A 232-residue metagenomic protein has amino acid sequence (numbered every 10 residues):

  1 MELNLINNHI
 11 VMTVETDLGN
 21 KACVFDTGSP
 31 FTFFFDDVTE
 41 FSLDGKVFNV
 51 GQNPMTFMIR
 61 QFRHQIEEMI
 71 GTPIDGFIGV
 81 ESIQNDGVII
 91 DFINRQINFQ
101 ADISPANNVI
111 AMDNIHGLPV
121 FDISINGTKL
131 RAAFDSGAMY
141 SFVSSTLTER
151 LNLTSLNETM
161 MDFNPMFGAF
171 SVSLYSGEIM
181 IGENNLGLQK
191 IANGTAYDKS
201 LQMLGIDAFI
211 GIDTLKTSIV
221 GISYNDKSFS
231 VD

Functional and structural regions predicted by a protein language model:
M1-D232: Pepsin/retropepsin-fold aspartyl endopeptidases
